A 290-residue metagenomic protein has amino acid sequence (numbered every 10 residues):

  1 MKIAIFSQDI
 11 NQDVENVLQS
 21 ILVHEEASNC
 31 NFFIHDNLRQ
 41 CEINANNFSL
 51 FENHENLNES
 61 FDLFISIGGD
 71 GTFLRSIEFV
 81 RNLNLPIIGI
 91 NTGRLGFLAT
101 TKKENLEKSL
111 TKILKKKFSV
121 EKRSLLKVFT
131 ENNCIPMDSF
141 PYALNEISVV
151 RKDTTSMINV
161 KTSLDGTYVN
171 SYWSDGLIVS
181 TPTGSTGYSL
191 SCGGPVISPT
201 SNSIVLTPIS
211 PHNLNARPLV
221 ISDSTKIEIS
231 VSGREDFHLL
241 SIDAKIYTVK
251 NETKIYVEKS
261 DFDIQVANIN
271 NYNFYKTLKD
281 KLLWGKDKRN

Functional and structural regions predicted by a protein language model:
M1-L63, I67, E104-S119, F129-P141: ATP/NTP phosphate-donor binding region
I10, D70-T72, L95, T183-S185: Short glycine-rich anion-binding loops that position phosphate/pyrophosphate groups of nucleotides and phosphorylated
V14-E15, T72-S76, T186-S191: Short glycine/serine/threonine-rich phosphate/pyrophosphate-binding segments that cradle anionic phosphate groups
N31, N84-P86: Proline-centered loop/turn at the N-terminus of a beta-strand
S66-D70, I77-F79: N-terminal glycine-rich "phosphate-gripper" loop used for MgATP/nucleotide binding and carboxylate activation
R94-D175: Catalytic core of DAGKc-family lipid kinases
V149, T154, D165-Y168, A216-N290: ATP/nucleoside-binding phosphotransfer catalytic cores, i.e., glycine-rich phosphate-binding loops
N170-S174, V179-N215: Gly/Ser/Thr-rich active-site loops/lids in small-molecule metabolic enzymes that frequently grip phosphoryl groups
